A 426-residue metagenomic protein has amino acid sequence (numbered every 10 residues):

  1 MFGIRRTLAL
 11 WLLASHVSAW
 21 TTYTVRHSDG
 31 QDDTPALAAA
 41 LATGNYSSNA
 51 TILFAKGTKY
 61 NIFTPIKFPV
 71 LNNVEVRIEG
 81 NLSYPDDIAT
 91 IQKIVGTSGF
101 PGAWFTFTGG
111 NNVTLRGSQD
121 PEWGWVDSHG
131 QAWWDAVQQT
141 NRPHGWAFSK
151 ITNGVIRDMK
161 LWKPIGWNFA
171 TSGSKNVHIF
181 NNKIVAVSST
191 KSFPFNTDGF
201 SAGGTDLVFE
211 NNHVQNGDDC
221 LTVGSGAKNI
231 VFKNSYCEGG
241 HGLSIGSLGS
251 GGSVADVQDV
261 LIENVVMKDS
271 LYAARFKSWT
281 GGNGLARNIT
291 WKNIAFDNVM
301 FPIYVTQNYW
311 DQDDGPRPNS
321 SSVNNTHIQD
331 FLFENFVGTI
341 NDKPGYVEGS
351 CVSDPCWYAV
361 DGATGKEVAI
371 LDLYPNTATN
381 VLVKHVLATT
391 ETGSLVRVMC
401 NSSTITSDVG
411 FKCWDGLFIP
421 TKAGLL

Functional and structural regions predicted by a protein language model:
F2-L426: Extracellular/periplasmic carbohydrate-active domains that bind, remodel, or depolymerize complex polysaccharides
